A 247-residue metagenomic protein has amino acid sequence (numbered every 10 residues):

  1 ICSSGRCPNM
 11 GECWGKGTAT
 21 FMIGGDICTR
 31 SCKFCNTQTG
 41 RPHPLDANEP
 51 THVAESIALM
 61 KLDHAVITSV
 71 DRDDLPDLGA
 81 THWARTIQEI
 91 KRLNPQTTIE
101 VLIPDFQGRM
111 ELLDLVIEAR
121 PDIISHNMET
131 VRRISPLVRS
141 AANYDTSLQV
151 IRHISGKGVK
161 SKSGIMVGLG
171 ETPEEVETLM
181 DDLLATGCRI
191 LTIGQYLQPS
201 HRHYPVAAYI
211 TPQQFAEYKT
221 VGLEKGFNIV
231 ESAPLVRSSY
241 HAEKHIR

Functional and structural regions predicted by a protein language model:
I1-T20, E55, K61, R85-Q96 (+2 more regions): Auxiliary Fe-S-binding modules of radical SAM enzymes
S3, G24, T68, L102 (+2 more regions): A secondary-structure boundary/capping signal
P8, T29, R132: Nucleotide phosphate-binding site architecture
E12-E49: Canonical Radical SAM [4Fe-4S] cluster-binding loop centered on the CxxxCxxC motif and its immediate flanking residues
C28, D71-D74, F106, G170 (+1 more regions): Short, glycine/serine-rich, charged loops/turns that create anion-binding and catalytic segments at active sites
S31, L75, I134, H201 (+1 more regions): Glycine/Thr-rich phosphate-binding loops of Rossmann-like dinucleotide-binding domains
T37-H52, L59-M110, V116-Q149, K162-M166 (+1 more regions): Core AdoMet radical
